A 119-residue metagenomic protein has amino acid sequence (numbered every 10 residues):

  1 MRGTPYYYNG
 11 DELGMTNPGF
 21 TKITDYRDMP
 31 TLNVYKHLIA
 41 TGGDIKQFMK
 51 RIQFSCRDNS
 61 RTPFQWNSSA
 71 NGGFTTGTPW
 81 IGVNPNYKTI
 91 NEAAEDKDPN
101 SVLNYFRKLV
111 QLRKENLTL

Functional and structural regions predicted by a protein language model:
M1-L119: Loop/helix patches that line or flank the sugar-binding groove of alpha-linked glycan CAZymes
